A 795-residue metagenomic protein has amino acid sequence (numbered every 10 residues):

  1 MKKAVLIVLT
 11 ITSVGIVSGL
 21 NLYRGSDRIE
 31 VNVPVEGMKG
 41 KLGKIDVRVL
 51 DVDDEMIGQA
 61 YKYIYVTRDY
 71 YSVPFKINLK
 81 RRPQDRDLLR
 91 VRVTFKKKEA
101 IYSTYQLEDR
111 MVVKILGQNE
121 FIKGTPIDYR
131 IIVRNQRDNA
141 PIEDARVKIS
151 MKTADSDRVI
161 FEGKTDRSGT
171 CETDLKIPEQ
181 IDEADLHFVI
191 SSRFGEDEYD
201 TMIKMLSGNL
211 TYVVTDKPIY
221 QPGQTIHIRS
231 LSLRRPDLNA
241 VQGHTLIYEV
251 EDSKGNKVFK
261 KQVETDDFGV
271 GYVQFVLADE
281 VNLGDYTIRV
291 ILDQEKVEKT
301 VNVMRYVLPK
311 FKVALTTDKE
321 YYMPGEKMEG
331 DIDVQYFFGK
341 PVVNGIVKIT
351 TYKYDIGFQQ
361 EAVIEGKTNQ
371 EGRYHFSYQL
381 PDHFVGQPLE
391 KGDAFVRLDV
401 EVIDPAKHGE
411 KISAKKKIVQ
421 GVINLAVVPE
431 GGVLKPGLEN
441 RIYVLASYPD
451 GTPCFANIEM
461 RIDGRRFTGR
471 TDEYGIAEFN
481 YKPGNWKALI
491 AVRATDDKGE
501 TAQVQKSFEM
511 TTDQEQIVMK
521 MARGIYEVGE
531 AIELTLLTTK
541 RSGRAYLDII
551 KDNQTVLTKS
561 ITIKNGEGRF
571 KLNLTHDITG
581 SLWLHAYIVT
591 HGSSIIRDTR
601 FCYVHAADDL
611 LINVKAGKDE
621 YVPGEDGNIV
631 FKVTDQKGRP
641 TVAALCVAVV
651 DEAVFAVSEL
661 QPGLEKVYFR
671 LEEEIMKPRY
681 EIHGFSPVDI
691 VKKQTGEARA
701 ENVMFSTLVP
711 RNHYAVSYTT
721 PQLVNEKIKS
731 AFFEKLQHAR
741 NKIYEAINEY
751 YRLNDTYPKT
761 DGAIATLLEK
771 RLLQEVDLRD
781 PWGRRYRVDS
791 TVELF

Functional and structural regions predicted by a protein language model:
K2-A4, G15-K729: C-terminal segments of large proteins
V5-L9: Sec-dependent signal peptide hydrophobic core
K729-F795: Low-complexity, acidic interaction segments enriched in glycine
